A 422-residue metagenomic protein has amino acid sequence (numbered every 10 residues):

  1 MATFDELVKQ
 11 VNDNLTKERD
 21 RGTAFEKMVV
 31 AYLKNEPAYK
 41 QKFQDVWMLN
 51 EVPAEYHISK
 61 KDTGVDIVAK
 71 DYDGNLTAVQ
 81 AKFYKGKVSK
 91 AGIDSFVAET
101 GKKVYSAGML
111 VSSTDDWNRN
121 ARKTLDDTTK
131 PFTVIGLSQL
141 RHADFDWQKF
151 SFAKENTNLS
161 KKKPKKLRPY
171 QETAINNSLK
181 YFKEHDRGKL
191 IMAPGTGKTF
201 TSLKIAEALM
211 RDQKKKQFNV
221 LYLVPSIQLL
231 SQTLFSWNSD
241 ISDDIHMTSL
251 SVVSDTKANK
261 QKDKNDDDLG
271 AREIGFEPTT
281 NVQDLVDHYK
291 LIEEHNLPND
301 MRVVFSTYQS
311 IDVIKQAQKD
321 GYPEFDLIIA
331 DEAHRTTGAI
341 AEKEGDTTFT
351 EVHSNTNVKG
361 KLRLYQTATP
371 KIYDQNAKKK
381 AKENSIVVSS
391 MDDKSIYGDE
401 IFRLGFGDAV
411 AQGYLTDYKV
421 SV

Functional and structural regions predicted by a protein language model:
A2-T16, D20, Y32, Y39-Q41 (+6 more regions): ATP-dependent helicase/translocase motor core
V68-V79, K103: Active-site beta-strand-loop-beta-strand hairpin of nuclease catalytic cores that positions key catalytic residues
D73, A81-K90: Short beta-strand-loop-alpha-helix junction that forms the active-site gateway of nucleic-acid-processing nucleases
I191-G195, H334-T336, S354-A381, G413: Conserved helicase ATPase motor motifs in RecA-like P-loop NTPase domains
Q217-I241, T248-Q261: Conserved Walker A/P-loop ATP-binding site and its immediately adjacent core in helicase/helicase-like ATPase domains
V286-E324: Conserved helix/coil segment N-terminal to the catalytic DExD/H
D320-L364: SF2 helicase catalytic motif II
Q375-V422: Interdomain helical connector at the RecA1-RecA2 junction of SF1/SF2 helicase-like NTPases
